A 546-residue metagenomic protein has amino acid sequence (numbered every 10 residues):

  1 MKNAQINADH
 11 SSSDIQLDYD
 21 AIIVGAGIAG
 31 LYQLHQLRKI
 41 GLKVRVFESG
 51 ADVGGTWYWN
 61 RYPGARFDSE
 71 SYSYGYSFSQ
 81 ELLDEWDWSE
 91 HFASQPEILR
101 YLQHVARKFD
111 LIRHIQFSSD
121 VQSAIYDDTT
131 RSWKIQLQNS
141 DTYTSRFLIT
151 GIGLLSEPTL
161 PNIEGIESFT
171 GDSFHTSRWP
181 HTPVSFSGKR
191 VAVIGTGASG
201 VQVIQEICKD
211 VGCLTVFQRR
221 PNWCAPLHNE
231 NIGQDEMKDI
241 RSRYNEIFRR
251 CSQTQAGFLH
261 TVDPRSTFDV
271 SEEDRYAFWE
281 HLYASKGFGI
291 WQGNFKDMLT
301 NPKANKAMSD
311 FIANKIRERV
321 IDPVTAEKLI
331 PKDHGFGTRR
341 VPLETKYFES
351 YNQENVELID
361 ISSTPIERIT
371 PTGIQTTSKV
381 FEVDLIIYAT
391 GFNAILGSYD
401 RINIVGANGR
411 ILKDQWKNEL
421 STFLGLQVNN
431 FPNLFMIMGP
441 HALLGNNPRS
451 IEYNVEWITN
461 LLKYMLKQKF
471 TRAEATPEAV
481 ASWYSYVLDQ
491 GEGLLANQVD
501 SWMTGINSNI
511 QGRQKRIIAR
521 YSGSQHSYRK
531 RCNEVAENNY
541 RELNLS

Functional and structural regions predicted by a protein language model:
K2-A21, A26-L31, H35-E167, T182-P183 (+3 more regions): N-terminal FAD-binding dinucleotide-binding subdomain shared by FAD-dependent oxidases/monooxygenases
E167-S173: Active-site proximal beta-strand in glycosyltransferases
T176-R178: Active-site glycine-rich loop that binds ribose-phosphate moieties when present
P183-V191: Glycine-rich NAD(P)-binding loop of Rossmann-like domains
I204: Ligand/cofactor pocket segment of small-molecule handling proteins
